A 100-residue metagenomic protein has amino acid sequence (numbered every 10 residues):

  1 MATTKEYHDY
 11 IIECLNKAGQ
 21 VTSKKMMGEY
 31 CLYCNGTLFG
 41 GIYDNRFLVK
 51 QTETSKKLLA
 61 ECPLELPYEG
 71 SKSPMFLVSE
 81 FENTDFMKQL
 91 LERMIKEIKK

Functional and structural regions predicted by a protein language model:
M1-K100: Charge-dense, helix-prone N-terminal extensions
